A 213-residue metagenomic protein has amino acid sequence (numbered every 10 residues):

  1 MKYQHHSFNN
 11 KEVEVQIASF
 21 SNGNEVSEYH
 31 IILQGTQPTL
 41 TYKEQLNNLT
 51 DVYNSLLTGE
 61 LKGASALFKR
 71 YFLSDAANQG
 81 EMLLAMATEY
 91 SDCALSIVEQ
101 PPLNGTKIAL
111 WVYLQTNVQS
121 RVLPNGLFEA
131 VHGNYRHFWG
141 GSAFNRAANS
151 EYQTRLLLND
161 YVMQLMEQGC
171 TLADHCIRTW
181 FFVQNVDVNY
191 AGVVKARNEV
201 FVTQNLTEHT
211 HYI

Functional and structural regions predicted by a protein language model:
M1-I213: Short, polar/acidic, helix-capping and beta-turn segments at strand->helix junctions that line the mouths
